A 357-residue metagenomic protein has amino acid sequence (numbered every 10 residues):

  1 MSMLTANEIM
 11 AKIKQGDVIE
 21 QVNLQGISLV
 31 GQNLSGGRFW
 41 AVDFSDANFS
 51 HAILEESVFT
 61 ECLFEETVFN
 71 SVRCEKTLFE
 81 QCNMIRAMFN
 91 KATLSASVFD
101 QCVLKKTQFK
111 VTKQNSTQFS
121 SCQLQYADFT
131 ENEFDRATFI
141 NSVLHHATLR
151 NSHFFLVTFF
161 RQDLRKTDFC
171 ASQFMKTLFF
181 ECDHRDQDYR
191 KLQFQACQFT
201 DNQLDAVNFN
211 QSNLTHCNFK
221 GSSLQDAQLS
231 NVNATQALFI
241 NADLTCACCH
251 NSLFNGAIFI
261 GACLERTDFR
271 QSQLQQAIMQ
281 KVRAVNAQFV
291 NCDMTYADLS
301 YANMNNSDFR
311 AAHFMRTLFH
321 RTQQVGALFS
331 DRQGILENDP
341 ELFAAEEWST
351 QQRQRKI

Functional and structural regions predicted by a protein language model:
S2-I357: Tandem repeat scaffolds
